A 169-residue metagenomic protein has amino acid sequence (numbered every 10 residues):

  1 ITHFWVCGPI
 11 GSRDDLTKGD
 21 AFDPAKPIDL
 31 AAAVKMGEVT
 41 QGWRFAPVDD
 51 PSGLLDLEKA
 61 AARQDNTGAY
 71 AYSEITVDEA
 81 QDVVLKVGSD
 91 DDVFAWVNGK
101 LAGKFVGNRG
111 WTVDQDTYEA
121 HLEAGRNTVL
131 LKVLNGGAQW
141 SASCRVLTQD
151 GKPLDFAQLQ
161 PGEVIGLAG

Functional and structural regions predicted by a protein language model:
I1-L57, L130-G169: Accessory carbohydrate-binding/adhesion or oligomerization-edge regions at the termini of glycan-active proteins
K59-A69, V106-W111: Extracellular beta-rich ligand/substrate-recognition surface
K59-R63, Y72-I75, T117-H121: Beta-strand-rich interaction surfaces with strong enrichment in secreted/lumenal proteins
G68-Y72, A80-V84, Q115-T117, R126-T128: Intrinsic-disorder/low-complexity, polar/charged segments enriched in Ser/Thr/Lys/Arg/Asp/Glu/Gln
V77, Q81-W96, V129: Aromatic-lined ligand-binding clefts that engage carbohydrates, nucleic acids, or primary amines
V97-R145: Beta-strand-rich ligand-recognition modules
